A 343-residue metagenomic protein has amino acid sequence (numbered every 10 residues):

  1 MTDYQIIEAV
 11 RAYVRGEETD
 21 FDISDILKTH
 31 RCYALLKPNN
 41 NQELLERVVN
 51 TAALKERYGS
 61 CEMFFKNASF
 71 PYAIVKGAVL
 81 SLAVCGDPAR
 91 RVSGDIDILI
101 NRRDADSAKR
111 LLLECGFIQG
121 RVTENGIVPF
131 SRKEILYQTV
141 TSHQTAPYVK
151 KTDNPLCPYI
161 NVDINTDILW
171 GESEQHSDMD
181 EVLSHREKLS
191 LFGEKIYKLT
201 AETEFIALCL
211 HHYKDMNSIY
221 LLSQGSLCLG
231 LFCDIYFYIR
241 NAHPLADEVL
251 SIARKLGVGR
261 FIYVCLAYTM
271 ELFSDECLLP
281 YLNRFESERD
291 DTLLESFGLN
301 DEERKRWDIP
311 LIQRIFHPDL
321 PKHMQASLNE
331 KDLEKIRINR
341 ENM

Functional and structural regions predicted by a protein language model:
M1-G94, I100-M343: Conserved NTP-donor binding/palm subdomain of two-metal-ion nucleotidyltransferases/polymerases, i.e., the charged
